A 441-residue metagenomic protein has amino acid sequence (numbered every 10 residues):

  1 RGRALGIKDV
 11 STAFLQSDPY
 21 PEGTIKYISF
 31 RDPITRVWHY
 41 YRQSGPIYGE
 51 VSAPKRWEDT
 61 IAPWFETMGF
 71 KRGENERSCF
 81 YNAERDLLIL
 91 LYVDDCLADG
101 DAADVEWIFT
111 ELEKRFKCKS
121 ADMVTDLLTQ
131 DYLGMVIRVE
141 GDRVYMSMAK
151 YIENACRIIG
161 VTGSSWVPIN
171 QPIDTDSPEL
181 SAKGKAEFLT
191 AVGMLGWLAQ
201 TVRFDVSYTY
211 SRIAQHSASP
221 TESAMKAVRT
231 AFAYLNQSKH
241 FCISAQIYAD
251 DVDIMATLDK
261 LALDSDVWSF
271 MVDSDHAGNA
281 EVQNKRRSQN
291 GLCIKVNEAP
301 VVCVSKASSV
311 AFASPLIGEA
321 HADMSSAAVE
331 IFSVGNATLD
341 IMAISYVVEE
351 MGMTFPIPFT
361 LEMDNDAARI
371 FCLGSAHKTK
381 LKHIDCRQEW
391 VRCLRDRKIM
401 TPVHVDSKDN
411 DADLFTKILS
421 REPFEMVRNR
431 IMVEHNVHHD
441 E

Functional and structural regions predicted by a protein language model:
R1-E441: Long, low-complexity, charge-biased intrinsically disordered regions
